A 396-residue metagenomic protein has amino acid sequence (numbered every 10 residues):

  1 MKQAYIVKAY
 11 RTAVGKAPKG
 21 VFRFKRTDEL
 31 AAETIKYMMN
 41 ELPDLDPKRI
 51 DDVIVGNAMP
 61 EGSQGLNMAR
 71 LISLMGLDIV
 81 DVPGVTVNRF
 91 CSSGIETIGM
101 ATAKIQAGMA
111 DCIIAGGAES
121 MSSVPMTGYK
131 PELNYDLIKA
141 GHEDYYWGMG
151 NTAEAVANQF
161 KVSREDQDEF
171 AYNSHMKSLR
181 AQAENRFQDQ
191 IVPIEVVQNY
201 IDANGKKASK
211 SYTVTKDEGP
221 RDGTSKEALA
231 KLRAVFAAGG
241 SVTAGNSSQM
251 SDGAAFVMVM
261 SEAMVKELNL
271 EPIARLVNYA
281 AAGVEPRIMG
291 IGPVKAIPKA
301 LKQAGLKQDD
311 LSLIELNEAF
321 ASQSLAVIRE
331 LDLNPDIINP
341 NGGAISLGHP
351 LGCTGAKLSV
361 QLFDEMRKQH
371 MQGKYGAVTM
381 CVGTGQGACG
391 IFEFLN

Functional and structural regions predicted by a protein language model:
M1-T27, T224-I291, K295, K302 (+3 more regions): Condensing-enzyme catalytic core mediating Claisen C-C bond formation in acyl metabolism
R11-A13, F24, D28-E33, D44 (+3 more regions): N-terminal extracellular/periplasmic Venus flytrap/periplasmic-binding protein-like
R23-I113, A118-Y135, I191-V214, R287-I288 (+1 more regions): Conserved beta-ketoacyl condensing-enzyme motif
K25, N57-D111, E132, D144-N151 (+3 more regions): Conserved catalytic cysteine-centered active-site region of acyl-thioester-dependent Claisen-condensing enzymes
T27-P43, M68-I72, T97, M149-V156 (+5 more regions): Short, well-ordered amphipathic alpha-helical segments that serve as non-catalytic structural scaffolds within diverse
N88-A118, A157-R186, F256-A263, I328 (+2 more regions): Active-site-proximal alpha-helical scaffold in enzymes
T152, F187-Q190, V277-S346: Active-site pocket-lining segment
